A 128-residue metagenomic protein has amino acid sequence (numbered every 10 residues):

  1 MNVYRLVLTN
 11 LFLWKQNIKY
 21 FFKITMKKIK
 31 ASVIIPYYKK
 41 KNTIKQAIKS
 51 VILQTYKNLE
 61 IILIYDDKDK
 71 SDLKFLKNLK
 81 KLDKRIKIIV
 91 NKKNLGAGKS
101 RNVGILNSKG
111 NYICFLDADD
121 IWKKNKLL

Functional and structural regions predicted by a protein language model:
L6-N10: N-terminal amphipathic/hydrophobic targeting modules at extreme N-termini, encompassing cleavable Sec/SRP-type signal
I18, F22-L128: Nucleotide-sugar donor-binding/catalytic module of glycosyltransferases that assemble extracellular/cell-envelope
